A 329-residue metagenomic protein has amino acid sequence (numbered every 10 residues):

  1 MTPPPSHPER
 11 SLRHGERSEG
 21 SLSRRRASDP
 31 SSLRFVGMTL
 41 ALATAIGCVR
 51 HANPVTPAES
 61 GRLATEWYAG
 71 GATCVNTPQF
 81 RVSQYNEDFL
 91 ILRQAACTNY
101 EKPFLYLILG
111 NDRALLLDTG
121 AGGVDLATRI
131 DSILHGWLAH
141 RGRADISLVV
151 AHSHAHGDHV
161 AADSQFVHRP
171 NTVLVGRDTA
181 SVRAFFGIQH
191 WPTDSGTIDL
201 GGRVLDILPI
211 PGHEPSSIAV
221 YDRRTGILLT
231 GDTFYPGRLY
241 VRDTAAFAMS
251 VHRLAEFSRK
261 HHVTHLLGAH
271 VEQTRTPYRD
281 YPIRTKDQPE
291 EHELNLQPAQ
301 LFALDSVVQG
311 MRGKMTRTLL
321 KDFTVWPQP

Functional and structural regions predicted by a protein language model:
R17-S21, R26-S32, V36-M38, A43: A cross-taxon signal for low-complexity, glycine/charged-rich
A45-P57: Bacterial Sec-dependent signal peptides at the C-terminal "C-region" and cleavage site
V49-A52, L304-P329: C-terminal regulatory/interaction regions
N76-L138, V220-T233: Conserved beta-strand hairpin/beta-sheet module of binuclear metal-dependent hydrolase folds, prominently
N86-I91, S195, G202-D206: Short, hydrophobic/aromatic-rich segments at coil-to-beta transitions
A114, A121-G123, D206-P211, P215-F302: Metallo-beta-lactamase
A121-G201: Active-site HxH/HxHxD metal-binding segment of metal-dependent hydrolases
